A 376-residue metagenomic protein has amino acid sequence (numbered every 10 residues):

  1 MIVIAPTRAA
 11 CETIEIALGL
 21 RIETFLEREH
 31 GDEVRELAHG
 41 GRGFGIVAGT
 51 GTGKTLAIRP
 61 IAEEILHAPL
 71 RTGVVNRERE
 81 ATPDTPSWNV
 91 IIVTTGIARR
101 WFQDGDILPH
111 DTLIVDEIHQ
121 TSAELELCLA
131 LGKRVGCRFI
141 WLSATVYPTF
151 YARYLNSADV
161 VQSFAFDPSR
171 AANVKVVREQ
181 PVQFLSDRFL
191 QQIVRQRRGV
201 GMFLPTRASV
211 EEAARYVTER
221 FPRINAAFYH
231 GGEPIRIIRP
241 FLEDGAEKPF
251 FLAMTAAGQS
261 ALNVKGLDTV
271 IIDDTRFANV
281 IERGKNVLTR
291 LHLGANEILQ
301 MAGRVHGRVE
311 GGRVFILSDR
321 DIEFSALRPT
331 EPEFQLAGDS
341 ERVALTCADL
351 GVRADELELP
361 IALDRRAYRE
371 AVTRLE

Functional and structural regions predicted by a protein language model:
M1-E376: P-loop NTPase motor module signature
